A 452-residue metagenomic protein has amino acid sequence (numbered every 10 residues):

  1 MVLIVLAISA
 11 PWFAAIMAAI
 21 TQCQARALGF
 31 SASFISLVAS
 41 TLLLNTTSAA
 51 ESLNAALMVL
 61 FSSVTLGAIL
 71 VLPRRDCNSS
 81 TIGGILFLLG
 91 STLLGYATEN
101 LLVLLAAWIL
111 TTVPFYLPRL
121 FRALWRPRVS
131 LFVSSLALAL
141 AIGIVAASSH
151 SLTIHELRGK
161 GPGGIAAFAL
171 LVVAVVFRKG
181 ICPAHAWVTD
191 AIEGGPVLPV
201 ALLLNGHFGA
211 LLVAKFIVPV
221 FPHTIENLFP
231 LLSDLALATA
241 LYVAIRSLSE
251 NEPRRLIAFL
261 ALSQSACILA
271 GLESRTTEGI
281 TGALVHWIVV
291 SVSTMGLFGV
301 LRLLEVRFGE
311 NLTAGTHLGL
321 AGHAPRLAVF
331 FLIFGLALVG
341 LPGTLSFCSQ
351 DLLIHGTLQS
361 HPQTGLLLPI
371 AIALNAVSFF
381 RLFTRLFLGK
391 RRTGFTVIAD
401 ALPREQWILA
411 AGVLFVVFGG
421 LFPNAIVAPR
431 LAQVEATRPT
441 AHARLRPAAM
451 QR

Functional and structural regions predicted by a protein language model:
M1-A10, A49-F61, N100-T111, G161-F177 (+2 more regions): Structural signature of hydrophobic alpha-helical transmembrane segments
I20-A27, V38, C77-A166, F177-K179 (+1 more regions): Alpha-helical multi-pass transmembrane bundles of energy-transducing inner-membrane proteins
A27-L28, W125-R128, G195-L204, L312-V329 (+1 more regions): Membrane-interface alpha-helices at helix entry/exit sites of multi-pass transporters
S33-Y96, A201-L202, G209-L212: Hydrophobic alpha-helical transmembrane segments in multi-pass integral membrane proteins
L70, I165, A169-D234, A258 (+4 more regions): Short helix-boundary/re-entrant hairpin motifs in multi-pass inner-membrane proteins
S151, E310-T313, G322-L327, F380-R452: Cytoplasmic/organellar membrane-interface segments at the starts of transmembrane helices in multi-pass inner-membrane
I217, I268-E278, S349-G365: Interfacial segments of multi-pass membrane proteins
W287-N311, Q363-I398: Predominantly late transmembrane helices and immediately cytosolic-facing juxtamembrane segments
